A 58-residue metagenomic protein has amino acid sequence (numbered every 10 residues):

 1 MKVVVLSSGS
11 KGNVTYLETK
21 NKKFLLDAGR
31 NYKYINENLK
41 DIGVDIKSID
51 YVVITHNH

Functional and structural regions predicted by a protein language model:
M1-I42: Conserved beta-strand hairpin/beta-sheet module of binuclear metal-dependent hydrolase folds, prominently
K33-H58: Active-site metal-binding motif and surrounding structural segment of the metallo-beta-lactamase
